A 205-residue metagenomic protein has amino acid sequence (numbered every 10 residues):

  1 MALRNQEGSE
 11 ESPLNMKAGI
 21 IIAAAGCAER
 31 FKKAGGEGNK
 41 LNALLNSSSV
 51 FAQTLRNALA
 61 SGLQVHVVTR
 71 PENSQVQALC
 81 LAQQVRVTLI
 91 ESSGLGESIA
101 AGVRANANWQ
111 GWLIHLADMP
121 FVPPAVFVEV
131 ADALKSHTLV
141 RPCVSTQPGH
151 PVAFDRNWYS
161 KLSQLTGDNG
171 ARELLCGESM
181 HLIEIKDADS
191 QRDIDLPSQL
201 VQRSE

Functional and structural regions predicted by a protein language model:
A2-L3, S9-E10, F51-G111, A125: Conserved N-terminal catalytic core of the sugar/cofactor nucleotidyltransferase
A2-R4, E11-K33: N-terminal nucleotide-binding beta1-loop-alpha1 segment
G19-A25, L41-L44, T54: A conserved hydrophobic helix/loop-capping motif in glycosyltransferases and polysaccharide synthases
I22-A24, T69-P71, L116, R141: Short beta-strand/turn micro-motifs composed of small residues that flank or help shape donor/cofactor-binding pockets
G26-E29, S92, A117-P120: Short glycine-rich anion-binding loops that position phosphate/pyrophosphate groups of nucleotides and phosphorylated
L95-S160: Conserved beta-loop-beta/alpha segment of the NTase-like Rossmann-fold superfamily that binds/positions NTPs
C143-H181, K186: Catalytic-core segments of class I nucleotidyltransferases/pyrophosphorylases that form NMP-activated intermediates
H181-I185, R192-I194, V201: Conserved active-site beta-strand element of glycosyltransferases/polysaccharide synthases
